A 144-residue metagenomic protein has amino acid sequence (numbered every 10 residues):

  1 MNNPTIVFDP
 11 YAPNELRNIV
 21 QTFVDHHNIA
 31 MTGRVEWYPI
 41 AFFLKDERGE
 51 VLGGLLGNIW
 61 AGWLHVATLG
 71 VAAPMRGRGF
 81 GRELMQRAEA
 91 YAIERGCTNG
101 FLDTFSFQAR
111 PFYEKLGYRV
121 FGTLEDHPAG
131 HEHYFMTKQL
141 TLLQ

Functional and structural regions predicted by a protein language model:
P4-A67, A72, F107, D126 (+1 more regions): Acetyl-CoA-dependent GNAT
V20, Y113, Y118: Conserved active-site tyrosine of GNAT-family acetyltransferases
A61-W63, N99, H133: A generic structural signal for beta-strand entry/edge sites
M75, G79-R87: Conserved acetyl-CoA pyrophosphate-binding loop and the N-cap/start of the following alpha-helix in GNAT-like
A92-F105: Conserved GNAT acetyl-CoA-binding A-motif
F101-D103, R119-F135: Conserved catalytic-core motifs of GNAT/GCN5-like acyltransferases
